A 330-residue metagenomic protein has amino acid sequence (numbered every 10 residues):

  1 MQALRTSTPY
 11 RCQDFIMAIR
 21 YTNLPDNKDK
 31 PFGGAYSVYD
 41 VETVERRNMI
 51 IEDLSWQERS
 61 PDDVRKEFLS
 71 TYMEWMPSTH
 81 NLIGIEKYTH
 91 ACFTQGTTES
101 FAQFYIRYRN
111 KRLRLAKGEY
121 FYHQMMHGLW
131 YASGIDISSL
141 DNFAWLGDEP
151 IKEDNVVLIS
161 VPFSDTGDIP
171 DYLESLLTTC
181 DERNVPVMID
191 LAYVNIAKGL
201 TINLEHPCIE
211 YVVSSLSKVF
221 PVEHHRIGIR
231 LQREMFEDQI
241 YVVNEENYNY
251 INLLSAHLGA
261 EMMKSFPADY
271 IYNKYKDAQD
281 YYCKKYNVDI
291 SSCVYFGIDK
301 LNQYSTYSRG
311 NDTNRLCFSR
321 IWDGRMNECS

Functional and structural regions predicted by a protein language model:
Q2-S330: PLP-dependent class I/II
